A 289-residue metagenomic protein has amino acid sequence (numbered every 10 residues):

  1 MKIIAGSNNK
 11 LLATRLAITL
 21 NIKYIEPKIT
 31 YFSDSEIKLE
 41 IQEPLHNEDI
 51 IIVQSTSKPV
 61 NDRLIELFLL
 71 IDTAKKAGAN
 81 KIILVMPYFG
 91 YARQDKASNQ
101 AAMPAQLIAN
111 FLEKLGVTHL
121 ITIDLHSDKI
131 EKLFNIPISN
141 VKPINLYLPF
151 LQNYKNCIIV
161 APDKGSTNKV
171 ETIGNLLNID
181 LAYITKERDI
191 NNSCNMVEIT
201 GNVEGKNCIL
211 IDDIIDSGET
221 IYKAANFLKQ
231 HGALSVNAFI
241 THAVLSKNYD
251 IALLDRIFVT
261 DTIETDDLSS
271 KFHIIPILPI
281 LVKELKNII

Functional and structural regions predicted by a protein language model:
M1-I289: PRPP-associated nucleotide enzymes
